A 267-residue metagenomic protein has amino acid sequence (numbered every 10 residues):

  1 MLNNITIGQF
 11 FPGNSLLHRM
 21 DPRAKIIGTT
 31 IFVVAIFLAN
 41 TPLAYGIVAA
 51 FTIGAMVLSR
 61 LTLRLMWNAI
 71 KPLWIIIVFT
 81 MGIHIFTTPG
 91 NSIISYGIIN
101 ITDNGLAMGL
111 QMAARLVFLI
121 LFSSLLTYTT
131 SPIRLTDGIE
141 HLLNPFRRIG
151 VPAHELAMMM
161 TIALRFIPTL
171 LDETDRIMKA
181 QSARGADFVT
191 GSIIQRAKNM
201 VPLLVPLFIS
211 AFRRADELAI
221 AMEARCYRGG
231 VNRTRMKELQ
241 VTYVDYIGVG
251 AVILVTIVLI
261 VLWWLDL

Functional and structural regions predicted by a protein language model:
M1-A44, V48-V57, N144, R148-V151 (+3 more regions): Transmembrane alpha-helix interface motif
N14, F37, R60-L65, Y96 (+4 more regions): Membrane-helix interfacial "entry" motifs
G46, T62-I70: Interfacial helix-loop-helix linkers and transmembrane-helix boundary segments in multi-pass membrane proteins
F51-L61, I76-F79: Alpha-helical transmembrane segments and their membrane-interface exit regions
A69-I77, A113, V117, L207 (+3 more regions): Loop-to-transmembrane-helix entry motif
L73-A186: Juxtamembrane/interface alpha-helical elements of multi-pass membrane proteins
